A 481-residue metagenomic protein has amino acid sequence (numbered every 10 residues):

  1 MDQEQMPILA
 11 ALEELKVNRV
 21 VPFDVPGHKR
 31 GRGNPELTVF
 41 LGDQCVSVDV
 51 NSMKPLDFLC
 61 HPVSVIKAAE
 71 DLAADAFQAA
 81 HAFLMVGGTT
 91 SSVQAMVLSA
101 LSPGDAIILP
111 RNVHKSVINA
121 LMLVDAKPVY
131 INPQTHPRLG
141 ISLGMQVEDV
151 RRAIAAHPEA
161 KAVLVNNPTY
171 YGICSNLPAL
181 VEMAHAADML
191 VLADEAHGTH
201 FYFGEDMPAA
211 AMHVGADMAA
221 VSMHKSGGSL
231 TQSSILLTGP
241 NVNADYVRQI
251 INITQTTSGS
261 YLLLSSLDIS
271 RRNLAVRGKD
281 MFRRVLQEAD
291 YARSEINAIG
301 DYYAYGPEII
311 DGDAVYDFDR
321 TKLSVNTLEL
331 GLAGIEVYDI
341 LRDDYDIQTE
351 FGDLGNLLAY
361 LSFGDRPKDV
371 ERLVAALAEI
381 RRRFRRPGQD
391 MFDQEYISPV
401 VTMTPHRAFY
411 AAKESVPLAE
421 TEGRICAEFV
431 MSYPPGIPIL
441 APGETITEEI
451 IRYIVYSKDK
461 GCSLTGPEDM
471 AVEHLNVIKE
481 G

Functional and structural regions predicted by a protein language model:
M1-S64, P435: N-terminal "arm"/small-domain region of PLP-dependent enzymes with the aminotransferase-like
Q5-E13, V17, L37, H61 (+2 more regions): Conserved PLP-enzyme active-site core in the AAT-like
V46-S91: Conserved N-terminal alpha-helix of the aminotransferase class I/II PLP-enzyme fold
L56, F83-M85, V163-N166, S324 (+1 more regions): Short glycine-rich or small-residue beta-strand-to-loop segments that form or flank ligand, phosphate, metal/Fe-S
D57-H61, D280, P438-P442: A short N-terminal beta->alpha junction/helix N-cap motif
L84, Y130-N132, V221, F351 (+1 more regions): Structural signal for conserved beta-strand scaffold positions within catalytic alpha/beta enzyme cores
Y291-P467: Conserved C-terminal alpha-helix-loop-beta "cap" of PLP-dependent enzymes that closes/shapes the active-site mouth
S463-G481: Charge-dense polyanion-binding interfaces
